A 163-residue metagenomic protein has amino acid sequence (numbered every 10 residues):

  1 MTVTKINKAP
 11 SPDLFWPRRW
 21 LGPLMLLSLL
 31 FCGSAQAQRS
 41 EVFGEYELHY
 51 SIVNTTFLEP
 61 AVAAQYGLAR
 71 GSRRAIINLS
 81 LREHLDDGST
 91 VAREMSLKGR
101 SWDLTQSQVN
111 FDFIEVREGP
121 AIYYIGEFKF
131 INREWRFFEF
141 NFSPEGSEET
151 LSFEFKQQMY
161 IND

Functional and structural regions predicted by a protein language model:
M1-P17: N-terminal secretory signal peptides that target proteins for export/translocation
W20-C32: Bacterial N-terminal signal peptides
G33-A37: Sec/Tat signal peptide C-region and signal peptidase I cleavage site
Q38-I76, Y160: Beta-strand-rich domain onsets/edges
I76-L85: Beta-strand-rich structural segments
E118-I125: Aromatic sugar-binding surface patches on proteins that engage polysaccharides or sugar-phosphate polymers
R136-S143: Short, aromatic- and glycine-rich surface loops/edge beta-strands on solvent-exposed regions
P144-L151: Short acidic/polar inter-strand loop motif in beta-rich domains
